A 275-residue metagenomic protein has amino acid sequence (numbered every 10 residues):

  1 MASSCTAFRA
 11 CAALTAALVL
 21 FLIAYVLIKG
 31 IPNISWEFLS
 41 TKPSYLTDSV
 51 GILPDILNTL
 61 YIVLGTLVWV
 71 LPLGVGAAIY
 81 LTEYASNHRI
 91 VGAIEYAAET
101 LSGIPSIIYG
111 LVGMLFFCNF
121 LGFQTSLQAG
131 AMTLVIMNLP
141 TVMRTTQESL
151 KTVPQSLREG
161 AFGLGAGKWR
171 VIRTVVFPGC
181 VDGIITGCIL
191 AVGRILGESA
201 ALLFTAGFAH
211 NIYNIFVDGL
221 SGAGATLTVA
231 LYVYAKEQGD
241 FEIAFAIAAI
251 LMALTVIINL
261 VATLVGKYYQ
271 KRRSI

Functional and structural regions predicted by a protein language model:
M1, L73, S86-I90, E95 (+1 more regions): Amphipathic cytosolic juxtamembrane alpha-helices at the membrane-cytosol interface of multi-pass membrane transporters
M1-A10, V26-V68, V233-F241: Periplasmic/extracellular loop-to-transmembrane helix junction in inner-membrane transport proteins
P43-L46, V50, L202-M252: Interhelical loop and adjacent transmembrane-helix boundary motif in polytopic membrane transport permeases
L57, Y61-W69, L73, A77 (+4 more regions): Hydrophobic alpha-helical transmembrane segments of multipass integral membrane proteins, especially permease/channel
T66-A98, L111, A262-Y268: Transmembrane-helix boundary motif in ABC transporter permease subunits
L67, T146, K168-A206: Transmembrane alpha-helices
E99-M137: Generic hydrophobic transmembrane alpha-helix motif, especially the helices
Q147, K151, Q155, I189 (+1 more regions): C-terminal transmembrane helix and the adjacent membrane-cytosol boundary/short C-terminal tail of inner/organellar
